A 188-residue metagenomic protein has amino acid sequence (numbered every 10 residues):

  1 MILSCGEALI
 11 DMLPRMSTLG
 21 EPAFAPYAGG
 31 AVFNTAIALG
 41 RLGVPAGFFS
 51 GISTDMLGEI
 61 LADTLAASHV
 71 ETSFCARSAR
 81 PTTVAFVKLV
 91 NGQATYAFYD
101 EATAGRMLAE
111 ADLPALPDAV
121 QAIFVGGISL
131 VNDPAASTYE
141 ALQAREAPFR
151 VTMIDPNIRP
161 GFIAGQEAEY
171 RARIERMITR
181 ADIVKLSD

Functional and structural regions predicted by a protein language model:
M1-E71: Glycine-rich phosphate/adenosyl-contacting loop at the front of the ribokinase-like
L3-S4, G47, A97, F124 (+2 more regions): Conserved beta-strand segments that form the floor/walls of ligand-binding pockets within enzyme and binding domains
C5, Y27-N34, S78, G105-L108 (+1 more regions): Short secondary-structure boundary/capping elements
C5-A8, M12, I52, E101 (+3 more regions): Fold-independent oxyanion-binding glycine-rich loops and adjacent beta-strand/coil segments at enzyme active sites
S17-G20, A62-T64, D112-L113, S137-E140 (+1 more regions): Short, glycine/charged-enriched secondary-structure capping and boundary segments
A25, D100-A102, I163-A164: Active-site mouth loops of central-metabolism enzymes
P45-I128, N132: Conserved N-terminal subdomain of the carbohydrate kinase-like
A122, I128-D188: Conserved beta-alpha-beta core of the PfkB/ribokinase-like small-molecule kinase fold
